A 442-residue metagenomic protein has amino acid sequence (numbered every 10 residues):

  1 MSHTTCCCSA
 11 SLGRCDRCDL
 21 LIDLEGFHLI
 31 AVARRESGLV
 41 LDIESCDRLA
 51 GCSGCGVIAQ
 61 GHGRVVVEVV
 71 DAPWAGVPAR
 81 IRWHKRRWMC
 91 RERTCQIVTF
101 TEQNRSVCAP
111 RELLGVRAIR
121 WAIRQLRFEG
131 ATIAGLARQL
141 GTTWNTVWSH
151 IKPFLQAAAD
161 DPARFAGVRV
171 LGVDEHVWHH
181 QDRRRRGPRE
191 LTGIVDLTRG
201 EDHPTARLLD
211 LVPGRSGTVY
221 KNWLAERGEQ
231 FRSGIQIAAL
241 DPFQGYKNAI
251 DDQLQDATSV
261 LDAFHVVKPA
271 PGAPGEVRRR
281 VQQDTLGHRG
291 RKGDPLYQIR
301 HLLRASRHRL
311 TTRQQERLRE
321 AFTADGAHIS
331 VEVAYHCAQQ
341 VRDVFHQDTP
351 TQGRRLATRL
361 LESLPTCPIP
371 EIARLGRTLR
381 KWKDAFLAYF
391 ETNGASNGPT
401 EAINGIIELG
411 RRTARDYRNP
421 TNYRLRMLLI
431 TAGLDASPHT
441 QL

Functional and structural regions predicted by a protein language model:
M1-I97: Short, conserved DNA-binding cores of transcription-related domains
S9-L12, N104-E112, H203-T218: Glycine-rich phosphate-binding "P-loop"
F27, A257-T258: A structural micro-motif
S45, G54, Q60, P188 (+4 more regions): Acidic/histidine-rich catalytic cores and adjacent linkers of DNA breakage/strand-transfer/modification proteins
G56-Q60, V66-L171, E175-Q181, R232-S233 (+1 more regions): Short, positively charged, Gly/Tyr-enriched micro-motifs that form contact patches at catalytic or ligand/partner
L136, G172, A239, S259-D262: A structural signal for short, well-ordered beta-strand segments and their strand-loop junctions that often border
T146-A239, Q244-A249: RNase H-like nuclease fold core
R186-E190, P271-Q283: Short, surface-exposed amphipathic charged segments that create phosphate/polyanion-binding patches used for binding
